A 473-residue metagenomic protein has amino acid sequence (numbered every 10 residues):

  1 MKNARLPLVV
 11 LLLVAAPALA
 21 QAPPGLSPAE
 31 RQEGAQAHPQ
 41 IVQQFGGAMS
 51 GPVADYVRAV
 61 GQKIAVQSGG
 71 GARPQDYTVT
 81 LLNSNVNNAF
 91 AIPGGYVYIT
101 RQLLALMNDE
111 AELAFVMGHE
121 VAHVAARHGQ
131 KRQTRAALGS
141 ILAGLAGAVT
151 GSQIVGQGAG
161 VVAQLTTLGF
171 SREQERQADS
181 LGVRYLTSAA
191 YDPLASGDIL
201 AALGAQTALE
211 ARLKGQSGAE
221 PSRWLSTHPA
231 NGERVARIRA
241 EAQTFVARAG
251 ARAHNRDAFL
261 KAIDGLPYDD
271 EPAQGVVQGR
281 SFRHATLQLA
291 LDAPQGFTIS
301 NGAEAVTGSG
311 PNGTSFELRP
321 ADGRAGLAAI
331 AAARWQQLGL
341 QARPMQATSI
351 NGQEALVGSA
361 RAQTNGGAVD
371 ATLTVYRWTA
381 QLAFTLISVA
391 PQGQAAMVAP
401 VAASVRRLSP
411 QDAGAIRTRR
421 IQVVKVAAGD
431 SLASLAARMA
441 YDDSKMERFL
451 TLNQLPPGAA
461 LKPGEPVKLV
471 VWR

Functional and structural regions predicted by a protein language model:
A15-P17: N-terminal signal peptide c-region/cleavage motif recognized by signal peptidases
Q21-T150, T167, L181-L200, G204-A219 (+5 more regions): Peri-catalytic and regulatory segments of divalent metal-dependent proteins
A114, F245, F297-I299, L386-I421: Surface-exposed amphipathic alpha-helical segments
D269-G302: N-terminal "mature-domain start" segment
A290-Q336: Secretory pathway targeting signatures of secreted, lumenal, and periplasmic proteins
R334-A380: Signature of long, low-cysteine stretches enriched in small and polar/charged residues
P410-D443, E465: Primarily a LysM-type cell-wall glycan-binding module
S444-R473: Extracellular LysM carbohydrate-binding repeats and other cell-envelope/extracellular binding modules
